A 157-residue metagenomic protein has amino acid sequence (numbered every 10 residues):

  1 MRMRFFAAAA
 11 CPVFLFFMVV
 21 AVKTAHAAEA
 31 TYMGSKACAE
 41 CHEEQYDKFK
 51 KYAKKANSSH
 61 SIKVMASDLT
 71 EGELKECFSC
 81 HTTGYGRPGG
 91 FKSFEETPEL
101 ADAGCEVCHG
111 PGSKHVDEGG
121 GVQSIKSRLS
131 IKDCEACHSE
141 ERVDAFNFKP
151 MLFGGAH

Functional and structural regions predicted by a protein language model:
M1-A7: Positively charged n-region of N-terminal signal peptides that target proteins for export
A7-A8, F17, C41: Generic secretory/membrane-interface signal
F14-T24: C-terminal segment of classical bacterial N-terminal signal peptides
T24-S130, F146-H157: Sequence context of c-type cytochrome heme-c attachment sites
E135, S139-D144: Domain-level detector of nuclease and nuclease-like folds in predominantly extracellular/periplasmic contexts
